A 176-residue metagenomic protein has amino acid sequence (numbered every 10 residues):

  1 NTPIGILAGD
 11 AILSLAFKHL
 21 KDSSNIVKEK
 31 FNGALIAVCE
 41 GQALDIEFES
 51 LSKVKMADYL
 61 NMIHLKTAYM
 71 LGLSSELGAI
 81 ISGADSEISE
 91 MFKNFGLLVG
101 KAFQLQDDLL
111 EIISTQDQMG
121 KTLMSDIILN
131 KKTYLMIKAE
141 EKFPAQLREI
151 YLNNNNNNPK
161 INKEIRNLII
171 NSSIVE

Functional and structural regions predicted by a protein language model:
N1-E176: All-alpha prenyltransferase/terpene-synthase fold signal
